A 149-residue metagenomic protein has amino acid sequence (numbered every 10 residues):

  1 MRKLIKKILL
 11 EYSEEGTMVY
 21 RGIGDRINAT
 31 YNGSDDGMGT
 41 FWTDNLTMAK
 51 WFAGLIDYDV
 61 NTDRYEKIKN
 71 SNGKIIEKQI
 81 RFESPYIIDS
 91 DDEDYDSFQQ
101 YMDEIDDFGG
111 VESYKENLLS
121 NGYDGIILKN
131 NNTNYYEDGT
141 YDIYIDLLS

Functional and structural regions predicted by a protein language model:
M1-Y12: Short acidic, low-complexity intrinsically disordered linear motifs used for protein-protein interactions
S13-S149: Active-site and NAD+-binding cores of ADP-ribose-processing enzymes
